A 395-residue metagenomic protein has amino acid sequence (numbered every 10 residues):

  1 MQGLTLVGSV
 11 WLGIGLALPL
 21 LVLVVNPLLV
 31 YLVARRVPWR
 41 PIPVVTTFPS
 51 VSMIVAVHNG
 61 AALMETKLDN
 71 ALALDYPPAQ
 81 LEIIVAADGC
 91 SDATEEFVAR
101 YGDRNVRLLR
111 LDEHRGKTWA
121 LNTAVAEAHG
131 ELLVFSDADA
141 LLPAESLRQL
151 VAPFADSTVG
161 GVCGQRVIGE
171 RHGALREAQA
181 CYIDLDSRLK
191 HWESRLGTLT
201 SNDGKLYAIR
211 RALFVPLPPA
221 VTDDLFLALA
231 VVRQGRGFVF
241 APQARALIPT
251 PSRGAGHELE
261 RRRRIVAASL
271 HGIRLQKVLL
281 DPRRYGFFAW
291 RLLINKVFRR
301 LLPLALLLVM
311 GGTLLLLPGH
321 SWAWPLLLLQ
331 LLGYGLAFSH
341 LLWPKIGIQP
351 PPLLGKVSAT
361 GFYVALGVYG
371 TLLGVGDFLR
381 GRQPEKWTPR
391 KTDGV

Functional and structural regions predicted by a protein language model:
M1-T47: N-terminal membrane-anchoring/stem segments of glycan-assembly enzymes
V33-A34, W119-A120, A144-V221, Y363: Long helical/loop segments within the catalytic core of UDP-sugar-dependent glycosyltransferases, especially the large
P49-S52, E82, F226: Cell-envelope/extracellular polymer assembly enzymes that use nucleotide-activated donors
D69-Q80: Short, acidic, metal-binding catalytic loop of nucleotide-sugar glycosyltransferases
N70, A87-E96, E113, A140: A conserved acidic beta->alpha catalytic loop
Q80-V85, E95-E127, G173, E177 (+2 more regions): Conserved donor nucleotide-binding strand/loop of the catalytic core
L133: Short aromatic/hydrophobic "clamp" motif used to bind/position activated sugar donors
F154-L185, P219, D223-N295, L366-Y369 (+2 more regions): Catalytic donor/gating beta->alpha subdomain of glycosyltransferases that bind UDP-sugars
